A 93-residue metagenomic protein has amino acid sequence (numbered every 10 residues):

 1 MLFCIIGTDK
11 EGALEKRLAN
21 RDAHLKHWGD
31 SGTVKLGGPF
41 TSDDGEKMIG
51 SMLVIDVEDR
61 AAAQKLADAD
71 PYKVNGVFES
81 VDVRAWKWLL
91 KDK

Functional and structural regions predicted by a protein language model:
M1-K93: Conserved, structured core segments of small domains
